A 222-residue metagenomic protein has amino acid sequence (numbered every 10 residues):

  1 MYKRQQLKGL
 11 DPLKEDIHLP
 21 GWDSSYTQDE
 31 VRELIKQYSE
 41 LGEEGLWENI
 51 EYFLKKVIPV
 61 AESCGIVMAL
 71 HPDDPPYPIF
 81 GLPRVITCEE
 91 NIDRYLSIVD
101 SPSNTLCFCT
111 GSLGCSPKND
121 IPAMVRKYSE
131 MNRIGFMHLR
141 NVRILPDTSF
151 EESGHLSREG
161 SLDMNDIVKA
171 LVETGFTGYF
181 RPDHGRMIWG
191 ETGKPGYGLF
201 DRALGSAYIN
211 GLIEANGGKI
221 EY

Functional and structural regions predicted by a protein language model:
M1-Y2: Short, small-residue-biased leader/transition segments that mark boundaries at the very start of proteins
Q5-G9: Solvent-exposed N-terminal domain segments of exported/luminal and surface proteins
L10-D16: Long, low-complexity, polar/charged, intrinsically disordered or flexibly structured peripheral segments
D16, P20, E44-E51: Aromatic- and glycine-enriched pocket-lining scaffold segments that form the walls of small-molecule binding clefts
L19-D29: Active-site-adjacent "subsite" loops/lids of carbohydrate-active enzymes
Q28-E40, E51-K55, P59-S63, V67 (+1 more regions): Histidine-acidic metal/acid-base catalytic patches
D74: Short, flexible active-site-adjacent loop segments at beta-strand->alpha-helix junctions, enriched in small/polar
